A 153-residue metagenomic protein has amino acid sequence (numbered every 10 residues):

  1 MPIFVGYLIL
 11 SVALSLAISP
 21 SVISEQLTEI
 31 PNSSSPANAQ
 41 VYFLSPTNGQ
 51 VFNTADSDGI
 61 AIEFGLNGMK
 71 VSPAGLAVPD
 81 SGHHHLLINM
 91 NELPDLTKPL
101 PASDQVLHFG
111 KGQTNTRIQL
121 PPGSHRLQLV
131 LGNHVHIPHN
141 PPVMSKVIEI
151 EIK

Functional and structural regions predicted by a protein language model:
Q26-S57: Short, compositionally biased P/S/T/A/G/V-rich stretches that sit at domain boundaries
D58-I62: Structural beta-strand segments of beta-rich domains
G65-G75: Short amphipathic, basic-aromatic surface patches that mediate peripheral association with negatively charged
L76-H84: Short coil-to-beta strand junction motifs in C2/discoidin
P121-G123: A glycine-anchored, Pro-Gly-centered beta-turn/N-cap motif
G132-N140: Short acidic/polar inter-strand loop motif in beta-rich domains
P141-K153: Short beta-strand elements
